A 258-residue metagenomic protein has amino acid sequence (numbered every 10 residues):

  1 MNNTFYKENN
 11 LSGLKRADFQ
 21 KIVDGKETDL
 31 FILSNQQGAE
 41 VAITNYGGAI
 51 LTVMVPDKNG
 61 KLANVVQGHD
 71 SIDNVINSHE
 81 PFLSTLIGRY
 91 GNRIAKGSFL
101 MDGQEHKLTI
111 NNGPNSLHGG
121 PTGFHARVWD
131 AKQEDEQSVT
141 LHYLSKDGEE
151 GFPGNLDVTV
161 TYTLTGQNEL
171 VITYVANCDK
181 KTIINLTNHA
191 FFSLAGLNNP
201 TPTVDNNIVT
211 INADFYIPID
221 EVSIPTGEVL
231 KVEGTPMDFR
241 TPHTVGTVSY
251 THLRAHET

Functional and structural regions predicted by a protein language model:
Y6-E27, S34-Q36, S98, E105 (+1 more regions): Extended, loop-rich substrate-binding clefts of extracytoplasmic carbohydrate-active enzymes
F19-H69, A95-H106, I110: Beta-strand-rich N-terminal accessory domains
S34-N35, A39-N45, L144-G196, T201: Acidic, contiguous internal or C-terminal segments within carbohydrate-active enzymes that form a structured patch used
S34-Q36, T44, P56, G68-D70 (+8 more regions): A structural detector for beta-sheet-dominated domains
L51, V139, E169-I172: Hydrophobic residues embedded in beta-strands of well-ordered beta-sheets
A63-F124, I224-P225, V229-E233, M237-F239 (+1 more regions): Active-site loop/turn microenvironments that scaffold catalytic and metal-binding pockets
P200, D205-G234, D238-T241: A conserved active-site cap/scaffold subdomain adjacent to cofactor or substrate pockets
T251-T258: Conserved small/polar residues in nucleotide/adenosyl-binding loops
